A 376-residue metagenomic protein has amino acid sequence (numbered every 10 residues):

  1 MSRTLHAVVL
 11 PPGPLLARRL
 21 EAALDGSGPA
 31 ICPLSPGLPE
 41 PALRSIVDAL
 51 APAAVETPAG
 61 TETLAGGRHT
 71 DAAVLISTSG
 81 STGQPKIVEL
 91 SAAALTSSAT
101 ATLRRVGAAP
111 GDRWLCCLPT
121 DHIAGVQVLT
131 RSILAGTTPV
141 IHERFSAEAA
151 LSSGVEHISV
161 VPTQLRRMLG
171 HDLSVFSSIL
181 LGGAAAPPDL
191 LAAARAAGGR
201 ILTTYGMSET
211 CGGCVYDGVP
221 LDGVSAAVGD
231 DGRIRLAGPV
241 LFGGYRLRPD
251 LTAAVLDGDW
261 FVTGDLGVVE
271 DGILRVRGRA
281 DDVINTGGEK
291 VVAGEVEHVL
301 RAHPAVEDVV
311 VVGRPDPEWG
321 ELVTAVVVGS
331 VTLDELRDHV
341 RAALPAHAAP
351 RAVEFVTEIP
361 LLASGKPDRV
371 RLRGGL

Functional and structural regions predicted by a protein language model:
L5, P11-P12, G60-S77, G107-R113: Conserved pre-ATP/AMP-binding loop-to-beta segment of ANL
L5-E56, K86-E89, T138-R144: Short beta-strand->loop structural element characteristic of the AMP-binding/adenylate-forming
D48-V55, E89-M168, S178, L202: AMP-binding/adenylate-forming
A72-I87, S208: Conserved adenylation A10 loop of the ANL superfamily
M168-P220, S225-A227: Gly/Ser/Thr-rich phosphate-binding loop
P220, G229-V255, V291: Conserved ATP/PPi-binding loop(s) of AMP-dependent carboxylate-activating enzymes
G238, G244, L266-A348: AMP-binding/adenylate-forming catalytic core of the ANL superfamily
P345-K366: AMP-binding/adenylate-forming catalytic domain of the ANL superfamily
